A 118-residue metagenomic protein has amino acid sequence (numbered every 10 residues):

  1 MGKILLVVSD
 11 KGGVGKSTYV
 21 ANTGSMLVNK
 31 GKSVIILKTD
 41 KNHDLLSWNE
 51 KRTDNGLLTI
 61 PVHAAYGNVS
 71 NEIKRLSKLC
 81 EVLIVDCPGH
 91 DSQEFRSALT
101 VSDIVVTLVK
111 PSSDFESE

Functional and structural regions predicted by a protein language model:
M1-E118: P-loop NTP-binding core
